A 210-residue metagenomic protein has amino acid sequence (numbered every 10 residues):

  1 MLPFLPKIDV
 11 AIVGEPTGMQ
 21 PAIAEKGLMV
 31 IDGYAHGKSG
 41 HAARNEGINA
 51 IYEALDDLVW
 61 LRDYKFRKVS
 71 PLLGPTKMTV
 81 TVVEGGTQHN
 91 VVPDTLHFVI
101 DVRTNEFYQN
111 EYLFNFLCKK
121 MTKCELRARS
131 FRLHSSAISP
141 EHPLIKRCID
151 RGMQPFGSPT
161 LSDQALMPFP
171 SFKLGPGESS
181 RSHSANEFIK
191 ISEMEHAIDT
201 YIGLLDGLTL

Functional and structural regions predicted by a protein language model:
L2-G18: A glycine-rich helix N-cap at a beta->alpha junction
P16, P21-I23, M29-L210: Metal-dependent amide/peptide-bond hydrolase catalytic core, centered on the "pita-bread" metallohydrolase fold
